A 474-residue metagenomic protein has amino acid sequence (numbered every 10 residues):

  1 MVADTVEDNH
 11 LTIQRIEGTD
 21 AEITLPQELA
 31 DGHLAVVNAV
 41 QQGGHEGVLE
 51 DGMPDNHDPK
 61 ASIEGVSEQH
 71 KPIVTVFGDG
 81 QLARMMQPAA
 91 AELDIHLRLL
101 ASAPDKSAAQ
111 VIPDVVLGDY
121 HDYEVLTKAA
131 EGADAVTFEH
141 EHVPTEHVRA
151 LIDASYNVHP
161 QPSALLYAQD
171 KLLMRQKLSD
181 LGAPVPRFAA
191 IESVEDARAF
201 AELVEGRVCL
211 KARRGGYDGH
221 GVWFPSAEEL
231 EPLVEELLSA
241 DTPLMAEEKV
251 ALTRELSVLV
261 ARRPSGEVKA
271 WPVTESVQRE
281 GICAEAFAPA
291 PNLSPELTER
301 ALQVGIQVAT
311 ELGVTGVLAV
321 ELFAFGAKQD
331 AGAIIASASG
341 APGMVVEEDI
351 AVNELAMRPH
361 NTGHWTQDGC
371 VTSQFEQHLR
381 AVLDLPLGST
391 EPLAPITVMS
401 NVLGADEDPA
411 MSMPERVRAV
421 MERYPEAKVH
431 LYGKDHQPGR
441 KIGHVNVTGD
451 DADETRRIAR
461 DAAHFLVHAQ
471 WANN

Functional and structural regions predicted by a protein language model:
M1-T5, L11-A39, D51-L173, D180 (+1 more regions): ATP-binding N-terminal substructure of ATP-dependent carboxylate-amine bond-forming enzymes
T24, E64, H70, V345 (+1 more regions): Peripheral (often C-terminal) accessory segments that flank ATP-dependent C-N-forming ligase machineries
P160-G221: A conserved helix-loop-beta module that forms one wall/lid of the active-site cleft in ATP-utilizing catalytic domains
P186, H220, R254-L256, V268-W271 (+5 more regions): Change "...and in nucleic-acid phosphodiester-cleaving endonucleases..." to "...and in nucleic-acid processing enzymes
R187, R207-L210, P243-E247, A319 (+2 more regions): A short linear hydrophobic-aromatic micro-motif
F224-K328, V346-E347: Internal nucleotide-binding/catalytic subdomain
E299-V320, G326, S337-G340, V345-E347 (+1 more regions): Active-site "cap" helix and flanking loop/linker of ATP-utilizing ligase/carboxylase catalytic domains
